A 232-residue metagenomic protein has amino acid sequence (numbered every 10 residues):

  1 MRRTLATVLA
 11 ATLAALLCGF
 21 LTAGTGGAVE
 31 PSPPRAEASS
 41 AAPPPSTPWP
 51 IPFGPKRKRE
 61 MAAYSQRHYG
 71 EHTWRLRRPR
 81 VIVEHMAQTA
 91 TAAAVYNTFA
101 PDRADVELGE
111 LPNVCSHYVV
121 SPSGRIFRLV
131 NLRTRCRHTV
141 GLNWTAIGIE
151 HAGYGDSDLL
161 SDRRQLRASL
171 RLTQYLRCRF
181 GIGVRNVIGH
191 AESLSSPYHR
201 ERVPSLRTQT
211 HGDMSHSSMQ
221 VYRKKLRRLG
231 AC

Functional and structural regions predicted by a protein language model:
R2-T139: N-terminal catalytic cores of peptidoglycan-degrading enzymes
P33-K58, G155-C232: Basic/polar, cationic surfaces and motifs that engage anionic cell-wall and phosphate/carboxylate ligands
R77, L111, L142, D158-L166: Solvent-exposed, acidic/flexible segments
Q88, H151-G153, A191: Short, small-residue-rich loop/turn micro-motifs
R133, G148-L160: Substrate-binding clefts and substrate-entry loops adjacent to catalytic sites of polymer-processing enzymes acting on
G141-G148: A structural motif
